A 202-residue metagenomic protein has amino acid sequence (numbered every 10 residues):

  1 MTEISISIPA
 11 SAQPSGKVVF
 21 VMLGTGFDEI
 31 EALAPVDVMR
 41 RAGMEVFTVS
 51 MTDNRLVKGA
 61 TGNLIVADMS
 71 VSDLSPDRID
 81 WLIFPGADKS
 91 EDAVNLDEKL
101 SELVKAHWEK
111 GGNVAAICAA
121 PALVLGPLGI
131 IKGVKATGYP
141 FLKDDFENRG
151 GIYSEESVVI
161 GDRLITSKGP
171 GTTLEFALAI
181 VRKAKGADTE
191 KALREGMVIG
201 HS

Functional and structural regions predicted by a protein language model:
M1-V114, A122-P127, K132, K143-E155 (+1 more regions): Extended, subdomain-level signal for the structured scaffold at the beginning of enzyme domains
C118: Catalytic, metal-anchored helix/loop core of enzyme active sites in primary metabolism
A136: Anionic-ligand binding patches
I160: Cytochrome P450 catalytic-domain "roof"
